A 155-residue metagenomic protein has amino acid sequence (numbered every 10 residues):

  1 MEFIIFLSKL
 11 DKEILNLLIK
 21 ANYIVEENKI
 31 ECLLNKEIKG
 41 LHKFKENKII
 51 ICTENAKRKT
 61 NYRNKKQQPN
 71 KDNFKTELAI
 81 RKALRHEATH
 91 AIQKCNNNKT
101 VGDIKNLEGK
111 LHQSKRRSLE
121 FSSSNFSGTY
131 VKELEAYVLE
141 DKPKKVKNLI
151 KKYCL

Functional and structural regions predicted by a protein language model:
F6-E26: Zn2+-dependent metallopeptidase catalytic core
L10, I14, T76, I80 (+3 more regions): Stable alpha-helical elements in mature extracytoplasmic
E26-I38, K45-R58, R63-K65: Juxtacatalytic substrate-recognition/specificity segment
I50-I51, A91-Q93, V138: Structural recognition of the beta-strand scaffold that forms the well-ordered cores of secreted hydrolase catalytic
N55-A83: Short pre-active-site segment immediately N-terminal to the catalytic Zn-binding motif
E87-I104: Catalytic Zn2+-binding segment of zinc metalloproteases
G102-L155: Metalloprotease/metallohydrolase-associated module, dominated by Zn2+-dependent proteases
